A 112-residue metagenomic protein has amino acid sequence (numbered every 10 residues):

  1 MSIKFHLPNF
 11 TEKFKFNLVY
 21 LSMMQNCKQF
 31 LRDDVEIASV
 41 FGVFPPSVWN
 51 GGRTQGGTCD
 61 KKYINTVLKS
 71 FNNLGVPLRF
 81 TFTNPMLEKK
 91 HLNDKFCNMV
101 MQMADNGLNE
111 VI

Functional and structural regions predicted by a protein language model:
M1-F5: Extreme N-terminal starter segment of soluble prokaryotic enzymes
L7-F14, L21-K28, D34-I112: Active-site beta->alpha loop and helix N-cap motifs at the rims of alpha/beta catalytic domains
